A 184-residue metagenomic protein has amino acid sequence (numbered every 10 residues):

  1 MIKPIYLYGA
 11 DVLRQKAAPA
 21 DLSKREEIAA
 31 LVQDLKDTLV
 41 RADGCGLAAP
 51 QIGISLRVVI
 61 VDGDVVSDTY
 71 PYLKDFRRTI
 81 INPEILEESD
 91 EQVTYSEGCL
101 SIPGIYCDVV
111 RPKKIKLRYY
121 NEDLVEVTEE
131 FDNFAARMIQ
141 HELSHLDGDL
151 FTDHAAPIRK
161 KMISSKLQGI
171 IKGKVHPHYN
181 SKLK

Functional and structural regions predicted by a protein language model:
M1-Q140, H145-K184: Active-site rim/adjacent substrate-binding subdomains
